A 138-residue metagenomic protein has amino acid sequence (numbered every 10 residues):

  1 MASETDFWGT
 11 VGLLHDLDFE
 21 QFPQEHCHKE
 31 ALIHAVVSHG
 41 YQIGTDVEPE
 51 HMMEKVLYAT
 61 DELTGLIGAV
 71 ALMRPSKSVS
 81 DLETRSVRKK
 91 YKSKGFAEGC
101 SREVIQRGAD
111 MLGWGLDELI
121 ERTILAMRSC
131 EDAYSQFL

Functional and structural regions predicted by a protein language model:
S3-S93, Q106: Divalent metal-dependent catalytic cores for phosphoryl transfer on phosphate-bearing substrates
V79-L82, S86-L138: A structured, mid-to-C-terminal "fold-capping" secondary-structure block
